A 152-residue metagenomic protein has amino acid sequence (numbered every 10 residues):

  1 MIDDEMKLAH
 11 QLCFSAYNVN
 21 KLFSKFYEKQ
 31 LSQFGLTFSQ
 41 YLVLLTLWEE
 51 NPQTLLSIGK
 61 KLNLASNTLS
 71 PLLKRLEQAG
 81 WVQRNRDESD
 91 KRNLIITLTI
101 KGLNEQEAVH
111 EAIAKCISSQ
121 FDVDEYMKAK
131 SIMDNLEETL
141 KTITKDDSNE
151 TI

Functional and structural regions predicted by a protein language model:
M1-D4, K115, Y126-I152: C-terminal regulatory/oligomerization modules of transcriptional regulators
M1-F34, L140: N-terminal leader segment of winged-helix/HTH proteins
Q11, L42, N93: Amphipathic alpha-helical recognition patches that constitute DNA-binding helices
V19, F23-F26, L62, E105 (+2 more regions): Alpha-helical linker/hinge and terminal dimerization helices associated with HTH transcriptional regulators
K21-T68: N-terminal helix-turn-helix DNA-binding core of bacterial DNA-binding proteins
R75-S131: Charged, amphipathic alpha-helical coiled-coil/dimerization segments
